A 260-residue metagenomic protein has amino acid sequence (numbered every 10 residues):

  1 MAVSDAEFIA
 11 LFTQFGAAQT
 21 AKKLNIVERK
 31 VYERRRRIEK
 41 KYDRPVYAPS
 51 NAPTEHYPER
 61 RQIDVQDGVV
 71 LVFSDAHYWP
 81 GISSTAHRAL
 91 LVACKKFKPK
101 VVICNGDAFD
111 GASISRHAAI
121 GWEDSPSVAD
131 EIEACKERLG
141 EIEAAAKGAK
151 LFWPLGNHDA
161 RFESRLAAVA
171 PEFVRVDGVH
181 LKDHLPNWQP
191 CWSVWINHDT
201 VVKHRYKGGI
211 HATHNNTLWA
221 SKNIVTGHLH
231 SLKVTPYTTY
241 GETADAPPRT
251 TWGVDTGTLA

Functional and structural regions predicted by a protein language model:
M1-G16: Short, amphipathic alpha-helical "recognition" segments used to contact nucleic acids or chromatin
T20-L24: Short alpha-helical "recognition helix" segments of helix-turn-helix
I26-R44: Major-groove recognition helix of helix-turn-helix-like DNA-binding domains
E39-P58: Short Lys/Arg-enriched helix C-cap and helix-to-coil transition segments that create basic nucleic-acid-contact patches
R61-L71, V194-V201, T251: Beta-strand-turn-beta hairpins that frame and shape the catalytic cleft of phosphate-ester-processing enzymes
F73, Y78-H184: Core catalytic region of metal-dependent phosphoesterases/phosphodiesterases, especially metallo-beta-lactamase-like
C104, D199-A260: Conserved beta-sheet core of the metallophosphoesterase superfamily
V179-I196: Short acidic low-complexity segments
